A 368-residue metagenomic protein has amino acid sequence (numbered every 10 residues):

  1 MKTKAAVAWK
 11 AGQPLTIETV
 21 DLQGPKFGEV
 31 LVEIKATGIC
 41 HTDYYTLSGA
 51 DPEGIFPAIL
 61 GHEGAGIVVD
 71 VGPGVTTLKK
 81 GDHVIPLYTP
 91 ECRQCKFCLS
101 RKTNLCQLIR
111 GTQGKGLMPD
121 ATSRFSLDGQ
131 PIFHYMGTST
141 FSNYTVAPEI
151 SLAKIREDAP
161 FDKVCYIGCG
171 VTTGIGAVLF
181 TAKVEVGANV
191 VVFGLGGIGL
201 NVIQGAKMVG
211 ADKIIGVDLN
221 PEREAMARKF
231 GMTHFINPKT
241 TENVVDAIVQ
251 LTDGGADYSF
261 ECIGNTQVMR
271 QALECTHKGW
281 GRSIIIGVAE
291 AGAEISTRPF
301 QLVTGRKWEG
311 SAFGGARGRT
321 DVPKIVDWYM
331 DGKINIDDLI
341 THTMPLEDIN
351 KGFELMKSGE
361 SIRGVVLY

Functional and structural regions predicted by a protein language model:
M1, A247-Q250, G254, R270-E274 (+1 more regions): C-terminal hydrophobic helical "lid"/dimerization subdomain of Rossmann-like NAD(P)H-dependent oxidoreductases
L22, Q94-F193, I334: NAD(P)H dinucleotide-binding glycine-rich loop of Rossmann-like/cofactor-binding domains, especially the beta1-alpha1
Q23-T37, A50-L99, N104, T112 (+1 more regions): Glycine-rich beta-strand-centered segment in the early N-terminal region that forms part of a ligand/cofactor-binding
V192-L195, K207-Q271: Adenosine-nucleotide cofactor-binding segment
L195-G196, V288: Glycine-rich Rossmann-fold phosphate-binding loop(s) that bind the pyrophosphate of adenine dinucleotide cofactors
G199-L200: N-terminal Rossmann-fold NAD(P) dinucleotide-binding loop
T276-K278: Helix-to-beta-strand junctions that scaffold the AdoMet/dcAdoMet cofactor pocket in Class I SAM-dependent enzymes
G281-I284, S296-D338: Rossmann-fold dehydrogenase core element
